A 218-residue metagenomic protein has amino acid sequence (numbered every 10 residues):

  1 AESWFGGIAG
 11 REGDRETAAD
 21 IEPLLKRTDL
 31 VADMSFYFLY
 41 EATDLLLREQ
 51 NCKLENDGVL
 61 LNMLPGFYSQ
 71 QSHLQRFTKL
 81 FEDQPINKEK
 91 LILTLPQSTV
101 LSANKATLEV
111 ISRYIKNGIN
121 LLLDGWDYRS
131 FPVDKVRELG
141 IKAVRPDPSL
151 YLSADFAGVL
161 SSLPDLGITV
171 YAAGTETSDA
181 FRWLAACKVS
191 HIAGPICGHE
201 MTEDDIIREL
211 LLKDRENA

Functional and structural regions predicted by a protein language model:
A1-P85: Bacterial c-di-GMP phosphodiesterase EAL domain
G6-D14, P65-F67, T94-S102, I119-A218: EAL-family c-di-GMP phosphodiesterase catalytic domain
P23-V31, I115, P164, I168: A broad detector of the eukaryotic-type serine/threonine protein kinase catalytic domain
F38-Y40, I92, I111-N117: Metal-dependent enolase-superfamily TIM-barrel catalytic cores that perform enediolate-based chemistry
D44, Q75-K79, A106-K116, D134 (+2 more regions): Alpha-helical scaffolding segments of alpha/beta enzyme cores, especially the outer helices of TIM-barrel or partial
Q50, S69-E82, S102-V110, S130-A143: Distinct, well-ordered alpha-helical segments
N87-L91: Short acidic capping loops at alpha-helix termini that bridge into adjacent secondary structure
